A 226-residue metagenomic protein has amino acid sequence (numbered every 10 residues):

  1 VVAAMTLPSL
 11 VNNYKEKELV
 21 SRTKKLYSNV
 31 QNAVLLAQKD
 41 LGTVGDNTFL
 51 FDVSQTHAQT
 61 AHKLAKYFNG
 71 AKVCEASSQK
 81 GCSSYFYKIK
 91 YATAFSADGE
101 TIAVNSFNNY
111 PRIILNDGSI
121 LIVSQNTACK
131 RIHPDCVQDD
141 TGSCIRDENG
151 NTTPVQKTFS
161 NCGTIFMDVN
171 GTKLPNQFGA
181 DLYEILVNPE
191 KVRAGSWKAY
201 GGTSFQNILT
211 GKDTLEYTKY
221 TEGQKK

Functional and structural regions predicted by a protein language model:
V1-K15, R22: N-terminal single-pass transmembrane signal-anchor helix
E18-T60: Membrane-proximal N-terminal amphipathic helix
Q55-K226: Intrinsically disordered, low-complexity regions enriched in Pro/Ser/Thr/Gly and acidic residues
